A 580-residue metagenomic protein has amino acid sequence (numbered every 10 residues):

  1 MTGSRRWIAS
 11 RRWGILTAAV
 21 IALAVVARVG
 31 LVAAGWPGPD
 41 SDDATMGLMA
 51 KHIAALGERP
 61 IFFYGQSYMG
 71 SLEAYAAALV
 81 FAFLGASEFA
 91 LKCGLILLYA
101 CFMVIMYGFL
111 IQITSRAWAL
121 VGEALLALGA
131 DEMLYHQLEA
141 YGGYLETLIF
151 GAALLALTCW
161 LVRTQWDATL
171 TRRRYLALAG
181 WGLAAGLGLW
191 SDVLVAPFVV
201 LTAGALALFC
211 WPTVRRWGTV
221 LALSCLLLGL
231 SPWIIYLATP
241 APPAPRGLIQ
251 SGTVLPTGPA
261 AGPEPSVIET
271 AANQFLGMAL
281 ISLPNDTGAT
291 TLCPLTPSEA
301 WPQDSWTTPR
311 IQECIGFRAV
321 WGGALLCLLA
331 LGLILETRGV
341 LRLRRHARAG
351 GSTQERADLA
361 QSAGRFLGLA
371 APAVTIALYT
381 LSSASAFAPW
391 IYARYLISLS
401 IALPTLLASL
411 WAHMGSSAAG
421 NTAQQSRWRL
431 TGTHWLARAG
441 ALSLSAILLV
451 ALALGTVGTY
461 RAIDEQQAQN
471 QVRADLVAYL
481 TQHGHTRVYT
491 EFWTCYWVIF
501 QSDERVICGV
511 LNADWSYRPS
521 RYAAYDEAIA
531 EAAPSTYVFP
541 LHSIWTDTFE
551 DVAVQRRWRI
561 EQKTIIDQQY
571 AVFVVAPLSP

Functional and structural regions predicted by a protein language model:
T2-S4, A168, P197-L227, I234 (+2 more regions): Perimembrane helix-loop-helix junctions
A18, L223-L227, G351-R356, W411-G458: Signature aromatic-anchored transmembrane alpha helix within multi-pass, membrane-resident enzymes that catalyze glycan
V29-A33, A74, E88-K92, Y99-F102 (+2 more regions): Aromatic- and kink-enriched transmembrane "portal" helix at the membrane-lumen/periplasm boundary that abuts
L31-S41, A54-Y75, F81-F89: Membrane-proximal lumenal/periplasmic loop motifs of glycosylation machinery
C93-T114, A153-A156, L331-I334: Transmembrane-helix motifs of polytopic, lipid-linked glycan transferases
R172-V193, A203-G204, C225-L230: Membrane-interface alpha helices of multi-pass inner-membrane proteins
L206-A207, A289-D358: Hydrophobic, aromatic-rich transmembrane alpha-helices and their immediate juxtamembrane boundary segments
G316-C327, Q354-R427, W435-R438: Hydrophobic/aromatic-rich transmembrane helices and adjacent perimembrane loops
